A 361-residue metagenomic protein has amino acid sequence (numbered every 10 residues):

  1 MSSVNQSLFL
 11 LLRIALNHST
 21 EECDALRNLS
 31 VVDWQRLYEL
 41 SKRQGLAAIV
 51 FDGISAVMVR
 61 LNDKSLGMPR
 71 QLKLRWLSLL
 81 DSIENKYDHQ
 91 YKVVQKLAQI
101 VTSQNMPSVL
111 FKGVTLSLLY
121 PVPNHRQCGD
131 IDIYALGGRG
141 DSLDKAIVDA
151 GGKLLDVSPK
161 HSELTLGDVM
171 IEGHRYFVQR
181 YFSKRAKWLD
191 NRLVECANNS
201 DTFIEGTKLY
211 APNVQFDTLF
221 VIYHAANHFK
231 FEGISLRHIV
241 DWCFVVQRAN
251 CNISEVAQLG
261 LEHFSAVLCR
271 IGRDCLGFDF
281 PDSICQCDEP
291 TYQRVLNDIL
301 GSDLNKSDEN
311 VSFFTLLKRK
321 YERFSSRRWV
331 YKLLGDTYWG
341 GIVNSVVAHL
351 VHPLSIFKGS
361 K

Functional and structural regions predicted by a protein language model:
M1-G129, A135-K361: Conserved NTP-donor binding/palm subdomain of two-metal-ion nucleotidyltransferases/polymerases, i.e., the charged
